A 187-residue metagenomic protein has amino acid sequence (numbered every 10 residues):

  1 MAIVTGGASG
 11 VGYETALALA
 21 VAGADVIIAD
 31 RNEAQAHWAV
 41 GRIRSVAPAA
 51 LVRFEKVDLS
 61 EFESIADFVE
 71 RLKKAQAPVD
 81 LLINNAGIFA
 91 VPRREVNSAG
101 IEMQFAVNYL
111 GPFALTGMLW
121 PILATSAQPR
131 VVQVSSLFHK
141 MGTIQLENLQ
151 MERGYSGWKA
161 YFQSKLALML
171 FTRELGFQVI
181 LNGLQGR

Functional and structural regions predicted by a protein language model:
M1-R187: Rossmann-fold NAD(P)H-dependent dehydrogenase/reductase core
